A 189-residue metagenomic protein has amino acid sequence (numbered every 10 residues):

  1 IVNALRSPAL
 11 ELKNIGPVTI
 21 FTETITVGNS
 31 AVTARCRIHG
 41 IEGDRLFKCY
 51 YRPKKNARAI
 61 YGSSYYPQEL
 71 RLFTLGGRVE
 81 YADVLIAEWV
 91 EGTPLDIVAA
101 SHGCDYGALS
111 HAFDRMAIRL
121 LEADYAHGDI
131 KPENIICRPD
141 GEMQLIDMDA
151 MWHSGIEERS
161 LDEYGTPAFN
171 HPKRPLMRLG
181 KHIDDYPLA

Functional and structural regions predicted by a protein language model:
I1-T24: Juxta-kinase regulatory segment immediately upstream of eukaryotic protein kinase catalytic domains
N29-G62: ATP-binding glycine-rich loop module of kinase domains
S63-L109: Conserved structural core of kinase catalytic domains
D105-R119: Conserved alphaE helix
A117-R138: Catalytic-loop of the protein kinase fold
D147-W152: Activation of the activation-loop gatekeeper triad in protein kinase-fold domains
E158-R174: Conserved activation segment of eukaryotic-like protein kinases, specifically the C-terminal portion of the activation
K173-H182: Conserved end of the kinase activation segment
